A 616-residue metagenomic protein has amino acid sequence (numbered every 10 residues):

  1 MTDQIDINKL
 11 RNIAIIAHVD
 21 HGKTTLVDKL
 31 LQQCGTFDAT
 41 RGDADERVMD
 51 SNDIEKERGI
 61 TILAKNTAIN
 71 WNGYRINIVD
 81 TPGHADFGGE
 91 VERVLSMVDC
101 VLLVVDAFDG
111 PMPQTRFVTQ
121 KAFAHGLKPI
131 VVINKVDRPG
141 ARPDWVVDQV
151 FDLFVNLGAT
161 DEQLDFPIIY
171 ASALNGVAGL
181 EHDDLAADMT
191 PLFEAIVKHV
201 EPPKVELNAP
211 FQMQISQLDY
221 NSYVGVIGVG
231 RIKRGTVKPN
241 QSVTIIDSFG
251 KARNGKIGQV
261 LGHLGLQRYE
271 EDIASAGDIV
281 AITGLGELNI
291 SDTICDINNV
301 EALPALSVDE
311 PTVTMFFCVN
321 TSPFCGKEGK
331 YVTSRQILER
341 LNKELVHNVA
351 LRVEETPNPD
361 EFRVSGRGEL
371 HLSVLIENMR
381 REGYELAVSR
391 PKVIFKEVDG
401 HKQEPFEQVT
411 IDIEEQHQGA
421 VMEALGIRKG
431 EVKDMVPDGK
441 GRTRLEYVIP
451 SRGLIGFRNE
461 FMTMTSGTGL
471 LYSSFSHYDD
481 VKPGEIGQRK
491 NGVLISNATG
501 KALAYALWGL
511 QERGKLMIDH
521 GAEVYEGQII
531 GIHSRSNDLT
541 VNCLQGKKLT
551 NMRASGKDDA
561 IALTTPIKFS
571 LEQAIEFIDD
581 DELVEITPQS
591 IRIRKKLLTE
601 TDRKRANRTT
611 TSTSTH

Functional and structural regions predicted by a protein language model:
T2-V105, D109-P111, Q149, L218-N221: P-loop NTPase switch module centered on the Walker A-proximal segment
A14, V132-G140, V177, E181-L185 (+3 more regions): Conserved short loop/turn motifs at secondary-structure junctions
D20, L26, G59, D80 (+17 more regions): Residue-level signature of catalytic and energy-coupling elements of molecular machines, predominantly ATP/GTP-dependent
Y74, V98-V101, H125-P129, Q163-F166: Short glycine-/polar-rich loops that comprise or flank the Walker A/P-loop and associated switch/sensor motifs
G110-G126, V147-V150: Amphipathic helical hotspot of TIR/SEFIR-family domains
K128, R138-K198: Canonical P-loop GTPase G-domain recognition
D165-P167, E194-K198, P202, G228-H616: Accessory interaction regions appended to the cores of large information-processing enzymes
